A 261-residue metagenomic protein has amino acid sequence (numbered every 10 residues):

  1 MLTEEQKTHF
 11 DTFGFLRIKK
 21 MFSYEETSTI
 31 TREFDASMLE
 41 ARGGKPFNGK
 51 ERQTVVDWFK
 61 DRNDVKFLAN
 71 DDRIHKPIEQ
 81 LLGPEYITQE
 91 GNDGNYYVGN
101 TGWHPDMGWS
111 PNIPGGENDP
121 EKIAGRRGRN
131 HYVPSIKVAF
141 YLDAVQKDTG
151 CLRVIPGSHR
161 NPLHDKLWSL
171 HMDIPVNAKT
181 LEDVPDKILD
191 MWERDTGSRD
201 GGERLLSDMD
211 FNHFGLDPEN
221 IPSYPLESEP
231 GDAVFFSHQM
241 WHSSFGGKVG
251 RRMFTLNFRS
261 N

Functional and structural regions predicted by a protein language model:
M1, K20-M21: Short, conserved sequence motifs enriched in acidic/basic residues, glycine, and aromatics that mark functional "hot
L2-F13, E25-P230, S243-V249, L256-N261: Non-heme Fe(II) oxygenase catalytic core, chiefly the N-lobe of the double-stranded beta-helix
F236, M240-S243: Short, charged beta-turn/beta-strand-edge "cap" motif at the junction between a beta-strand and an adjacent loop
